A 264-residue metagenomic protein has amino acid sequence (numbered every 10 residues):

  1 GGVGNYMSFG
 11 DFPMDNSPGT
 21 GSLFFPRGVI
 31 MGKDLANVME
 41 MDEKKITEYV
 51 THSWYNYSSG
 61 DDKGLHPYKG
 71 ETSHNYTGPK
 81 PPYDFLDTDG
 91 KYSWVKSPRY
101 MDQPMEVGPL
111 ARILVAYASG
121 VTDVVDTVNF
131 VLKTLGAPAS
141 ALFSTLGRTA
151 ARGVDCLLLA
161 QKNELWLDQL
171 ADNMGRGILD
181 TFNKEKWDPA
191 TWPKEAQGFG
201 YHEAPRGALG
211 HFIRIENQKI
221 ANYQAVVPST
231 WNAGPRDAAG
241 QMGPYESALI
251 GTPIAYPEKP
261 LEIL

Functional and structural regions predicted by a protein language model:
G1-R206, N217, V227-L264: Active-site bordering "gate/hinge" segments that shape substrate access to catalytic or cofactor-binding pockets
L209-R214: C-terminal, well-structured subdomains that either form a transmembrane helix-short loop-helix hairpin in multi-pass
